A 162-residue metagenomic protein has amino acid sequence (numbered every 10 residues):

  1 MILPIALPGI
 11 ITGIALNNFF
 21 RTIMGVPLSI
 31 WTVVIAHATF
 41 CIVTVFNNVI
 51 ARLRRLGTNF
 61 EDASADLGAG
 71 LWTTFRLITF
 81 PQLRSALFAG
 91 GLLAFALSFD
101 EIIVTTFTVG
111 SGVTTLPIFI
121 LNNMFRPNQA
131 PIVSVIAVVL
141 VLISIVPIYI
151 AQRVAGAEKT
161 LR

Functional and structural regions predicted by a protein language model:
M1-L16, E61: Cytoplasmic-entry segments and transmembrane alpha-helices of multi-pass inner-membrane transporters
L3, I42-T58, L71-D100: Transmembrane alpha-helices
L3-L7, V34-V43, L92-F99, V109-G110 (+1 more regions): Hydrophobic transmembrane alpha-helices
I10-F40, W72, V109-S111: Membrane-interfacial helix termini and adjacent extracytoplasmic/periplasmic loops of multi-pass transporters
G13-M24, L92-L97, L121, I132 (+1 more regions): A structural signal for multi-pass alpha-helical bundles of membrane permease subunits that mediate small-molecule
F19, A38, V49-R52, I78 (+3 more regions): Amphipathic alpha-helical segments that mediate coupling or scaffolding at interfaces
I50-E61, A65, L71-F80, S134-R162: C-terminal transmembrane helix and the adjacent membrane-cytosol boundary/short C-terminal tail of inner/organellar
F99, T105-A157: Interhelical loop and adjacent transmembrane-helix boundary motif in polytopic membrane transport permeases
